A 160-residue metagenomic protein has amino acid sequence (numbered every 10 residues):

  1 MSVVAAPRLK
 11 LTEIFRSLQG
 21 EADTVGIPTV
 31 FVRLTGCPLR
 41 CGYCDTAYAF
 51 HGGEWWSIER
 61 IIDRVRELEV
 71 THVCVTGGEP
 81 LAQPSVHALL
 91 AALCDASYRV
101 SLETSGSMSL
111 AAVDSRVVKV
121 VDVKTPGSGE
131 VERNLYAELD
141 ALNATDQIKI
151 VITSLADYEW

Functional and structural regions predicted by a protein language model:
M1-A6: Radical SAM enzyme core and accessory elements
P7-Y43: N-terminal pre-triad scaffold of radical SAM enzymes
L9, P28-T29, L39-V117: Conserved Radical SAM active-site core
E13-S17, D23, V30, A47-A49 (+3 more regions): Residue-level preference for alpha-helix termini and adjacent loops
F15, T35, A47, T76 (+3 more regions): Anionic group-transfer/hydrolysis microenvironments
L18-E21, V25, C41, H51 (+3 more regions): A broad, structure-centric signal for solvent-exposed, well-ordered loop/edge residues that line or flank functional
L34-T35, I62, R133-N134: Short hydrophobic/aromatic-rich motifs at helix boundaries and adjacent loops
L81-W160: Conserved AdoMet/S-adenosylmethionine-binding subsite of the radical SAM
